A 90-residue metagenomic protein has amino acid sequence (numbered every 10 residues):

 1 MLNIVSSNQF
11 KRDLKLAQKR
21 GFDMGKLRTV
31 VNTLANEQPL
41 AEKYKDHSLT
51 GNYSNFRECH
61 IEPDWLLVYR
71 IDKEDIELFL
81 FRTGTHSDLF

Functional and structural regions predicted by a protein language model:
M1-P63, D72-L78, S87-F90: Basic, Lys/Arg-enriched alpha-helical interface segments
L80-R82: Catalytic Cys-His active-site segments of thiol-dependent hydrolases/isopeptidases
